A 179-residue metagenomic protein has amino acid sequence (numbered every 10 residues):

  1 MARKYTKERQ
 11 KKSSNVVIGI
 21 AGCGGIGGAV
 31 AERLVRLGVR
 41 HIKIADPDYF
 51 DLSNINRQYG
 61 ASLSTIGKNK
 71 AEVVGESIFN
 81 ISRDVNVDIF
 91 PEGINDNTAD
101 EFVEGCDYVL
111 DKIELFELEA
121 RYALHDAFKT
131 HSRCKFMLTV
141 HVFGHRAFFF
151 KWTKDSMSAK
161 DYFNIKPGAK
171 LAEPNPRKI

Functional and structural regions predicted by a protein language model:
M1-G19: N-terminal charged helix/coil linker that caps or initiates catalytic domains
V17, R40-I42, N86: Residues at the starts of beta-strands that form the adenosine-phosphate
I20-G22, A45: Conserved N-terminal Rossmann-fold NAD(P)-binding element of oxidoreductases
I26-G27: Hydrophobic/small residue at the entry helix of a nucleotide-binding pocket
A31-E32, A99, H125: Generic hydrophobic/aromatic pocket-lining and core-packing "Φ" positions
V39-S82: Glycine-rich phosphate-binding loop and adjoining beta1-alpha1-beta2 segment of Rossmann-like nucleotide-binding folds
G67-R121: A structured beta-alpha segment of the ubiquitous adenosine-cofactor-binding alpha/beta core
D107-I179: E1/E1-like adenylate-forming module used to activate ubiquitin-like modifiers and sulfur-carrier proteins
